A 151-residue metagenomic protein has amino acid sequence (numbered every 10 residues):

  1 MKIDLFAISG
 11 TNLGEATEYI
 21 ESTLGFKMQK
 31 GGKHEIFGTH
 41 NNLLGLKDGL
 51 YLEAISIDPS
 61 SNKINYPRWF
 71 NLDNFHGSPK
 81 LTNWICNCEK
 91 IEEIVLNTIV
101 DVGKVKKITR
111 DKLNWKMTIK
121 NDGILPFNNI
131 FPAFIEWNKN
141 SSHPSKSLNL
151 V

Functional and structural regions predicted by a protein language model:
M1-F6: Extreme N-terminal starter segment of soluble prokaryotic enzymes
G10, S61-N65, N140: Short, functional N-terminal and low-complexity linear motifs
G10-G32, R68-I119: Vicinal oxygen chelate
N12, D48, D58, C88-K90 (+1 more regions): Non-catalytic surface loops within mature trypsin-like serine protease
E15-N71: Glycine/small-residue-rich interface belts in oligomeric ring/scaffold proteins and their assembly partners
G38, D48, S78, N128-N129: A short, structural micro-pattern
L43-G45, L52, N83, I91-V151: Vicinal oxygen chelate
